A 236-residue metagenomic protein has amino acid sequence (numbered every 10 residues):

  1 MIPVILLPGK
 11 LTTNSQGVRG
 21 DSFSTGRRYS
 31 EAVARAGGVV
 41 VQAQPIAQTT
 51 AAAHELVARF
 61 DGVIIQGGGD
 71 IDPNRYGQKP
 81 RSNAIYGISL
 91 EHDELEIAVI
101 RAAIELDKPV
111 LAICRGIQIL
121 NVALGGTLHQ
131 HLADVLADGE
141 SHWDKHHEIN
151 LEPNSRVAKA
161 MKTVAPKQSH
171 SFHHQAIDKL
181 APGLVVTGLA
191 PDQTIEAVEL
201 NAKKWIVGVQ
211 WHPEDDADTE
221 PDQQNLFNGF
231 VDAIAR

Functional and structural regions predicted by a protein language model:
M1-L111, V122, H129, A133-M161 (+4 more regions): N-terminal beta1-alpha1 cap of cysteine-dependent amidohydrolase-like domains
C114: Conserved G/P- and acidic residue-centered "switch" motifs that form tight phosphate/ATP-binding loops in soluble
I117: The feature captures the ABC ATPase H-loop/switch
F172: DNA-recognition element of transcription regulators
Q175: Alpha/beta catalytic cores of group-transfer enzymes, especially the acyltransferase/condensing modules of polyketide
V207-Q210: Active-site-proximal beta-strand elements of phosphoester/diester hydrolases
